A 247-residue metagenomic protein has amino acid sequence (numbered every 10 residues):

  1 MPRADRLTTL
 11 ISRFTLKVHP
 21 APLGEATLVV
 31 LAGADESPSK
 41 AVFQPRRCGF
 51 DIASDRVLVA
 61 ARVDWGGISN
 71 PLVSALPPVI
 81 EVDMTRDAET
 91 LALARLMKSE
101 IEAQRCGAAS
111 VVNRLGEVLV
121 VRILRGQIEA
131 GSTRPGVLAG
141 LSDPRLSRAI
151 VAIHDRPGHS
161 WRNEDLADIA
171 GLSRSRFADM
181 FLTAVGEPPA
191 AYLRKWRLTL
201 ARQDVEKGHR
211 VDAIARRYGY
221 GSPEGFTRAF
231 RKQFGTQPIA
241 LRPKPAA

Functional and structural regions predicted by a protein language model:
M1-V82: N-terminal regulatory/effector-sensing and dimerization cores that precede helix-turn-helix DNA-binding domains
V59-Q104, A108-V111: Hydrophobic, helix-rich cores of sensory/ligand-binding and other regulatory modules that couple small-molecule
I80-A88, E102-V112, V121-S160, E164-A170 (+2 more regions): Short, Lys/Arg-enriched, Trp-marked, Pro/Gly-tolerant hinge/linker segments that flank
K98, S147-I150, T199-R202: Hydrophobic residues on short alpha-helical segments
S160, E164, T183-T227, P243-A247: Terminal helix-turn-helix DNA-binding modules in bacterial transcription factors
D168, D179, T183, R216-R217 (+1 more regions): Alpha-helical residues within the helix-turn-helix
S175-R176, E224: Key DNA-contact positions within bacterial/archaeal DNA-binding proteins
